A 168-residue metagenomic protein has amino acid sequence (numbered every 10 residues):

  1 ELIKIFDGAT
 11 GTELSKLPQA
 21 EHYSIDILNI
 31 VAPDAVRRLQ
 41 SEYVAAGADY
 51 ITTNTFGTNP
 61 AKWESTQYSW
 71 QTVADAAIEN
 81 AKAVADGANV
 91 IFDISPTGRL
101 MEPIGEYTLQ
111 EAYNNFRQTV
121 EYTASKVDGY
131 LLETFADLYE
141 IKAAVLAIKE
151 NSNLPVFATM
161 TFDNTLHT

Functional and structural regions predicted by a protein language model:
E1-T168: Domain-level signal for soluble alpha/beta catalytic cores
